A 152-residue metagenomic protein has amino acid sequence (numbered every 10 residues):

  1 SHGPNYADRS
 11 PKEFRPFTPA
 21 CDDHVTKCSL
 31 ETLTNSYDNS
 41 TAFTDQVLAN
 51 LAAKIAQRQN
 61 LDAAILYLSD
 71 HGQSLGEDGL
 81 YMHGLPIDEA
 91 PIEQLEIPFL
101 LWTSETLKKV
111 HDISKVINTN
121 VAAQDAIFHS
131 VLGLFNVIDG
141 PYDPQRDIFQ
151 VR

Functional and structural regions predicted by a protein language model:
S1-R152: Catalytic domains that recognize anionic headgroups
